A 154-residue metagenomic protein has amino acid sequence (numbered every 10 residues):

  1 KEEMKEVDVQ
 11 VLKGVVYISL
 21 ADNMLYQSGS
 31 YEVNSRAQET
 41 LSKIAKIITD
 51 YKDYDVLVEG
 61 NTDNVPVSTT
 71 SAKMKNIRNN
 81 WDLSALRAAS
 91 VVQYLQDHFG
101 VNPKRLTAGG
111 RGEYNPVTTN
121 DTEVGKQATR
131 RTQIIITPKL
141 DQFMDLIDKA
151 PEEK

Functional and structural regions predicted by a protein language model:
K1-K13, Y17-S19: Extracellular/lumenal/periplasmic "stalk" regions immediately C-terminal to a signal peptide or transmembrane helix
E3-V7, L41-D50: Short amphipathic alpha-helices and their capping/turn segments at secondary-structure boundaries
M4-E6, D53-D55, P103: Short secondary-structure junction motifs
A21-N23: Generic short beta-strand segments
L25-E39, K43, Y51, N61-K154: Periplasmic OmpA-like peptidoglycan-binding domain that tethers envelope proteins to the cell wall
